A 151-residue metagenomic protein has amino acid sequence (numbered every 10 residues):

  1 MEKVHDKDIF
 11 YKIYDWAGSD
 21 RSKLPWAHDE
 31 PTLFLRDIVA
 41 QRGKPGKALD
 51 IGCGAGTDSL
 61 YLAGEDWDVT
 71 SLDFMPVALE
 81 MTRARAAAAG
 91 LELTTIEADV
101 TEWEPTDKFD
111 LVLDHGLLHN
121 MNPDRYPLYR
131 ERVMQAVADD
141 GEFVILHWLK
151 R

Functional and structural regions predicted by a protein language model:
M1-G43: Conserved class I S-adenosyl-L-methionine
P45-G54: Conserved class I S-adenosyl-L-methionine
M75-V77: Conserved SAM/SAH-binding beta-strand->alpha-helix loop
T82-R83: Conserved SAM-binding loop
A89-T101: Conserved SAM-binding strand-loop segment of SAM-dependent methyltransferases
E104-V112: A short acidic, Gly/Pro-enriched loop at the edge of an enzyme's catalytic core that lines a small-molecule cofactor
P127-D139: A short glycine-rich, Lys/Arg-flanked "PGG" loop and its adjoining helix->strand segment in the class I
D140-W148: Conserved beta-strand signature within the Rossmann-like core of class I S-adenosyl-L-methionine
